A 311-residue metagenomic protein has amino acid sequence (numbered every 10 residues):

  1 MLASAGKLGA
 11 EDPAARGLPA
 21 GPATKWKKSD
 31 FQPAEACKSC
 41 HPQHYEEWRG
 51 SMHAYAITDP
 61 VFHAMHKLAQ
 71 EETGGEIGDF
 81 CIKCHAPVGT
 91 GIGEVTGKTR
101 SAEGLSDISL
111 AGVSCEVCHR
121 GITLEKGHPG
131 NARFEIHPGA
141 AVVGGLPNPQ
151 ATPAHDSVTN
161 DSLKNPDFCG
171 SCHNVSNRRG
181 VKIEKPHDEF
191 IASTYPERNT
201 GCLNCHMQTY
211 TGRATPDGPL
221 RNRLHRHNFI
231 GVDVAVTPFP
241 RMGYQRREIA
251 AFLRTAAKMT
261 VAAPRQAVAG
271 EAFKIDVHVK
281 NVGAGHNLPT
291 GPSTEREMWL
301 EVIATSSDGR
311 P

Functional and structural regions predicted by a protein language model:
L2, G6-K28, H44-G75, T96-P311: Primarily the internal scaffold of c-type cytochrome electron-transfer domains, especially repeated/multiheme c-type
Q32: Glycan-association/targeting regions that enable binding to alpha-glucans and other polysaccharides
G78: Aromatic-lined, polymer-binding surfaces characteristic of secreted/periplasmic polysaccharide-degrading enzymes
P87-E94: Conserved, well-structured interaction surfaces
